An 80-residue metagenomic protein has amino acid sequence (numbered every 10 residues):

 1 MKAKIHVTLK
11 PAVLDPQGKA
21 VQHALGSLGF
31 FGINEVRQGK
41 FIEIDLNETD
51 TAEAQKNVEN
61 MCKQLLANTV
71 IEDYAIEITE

Functional and structural regions predicted by a protein language model:
M1-P11, I42-E43: Short glycine-/aliphatic-rich beta-strand segments at the starts of folded cytosolic domains
H6, V36, D45, E77-T79: Solvent-exposed beta-strand sheet faces enriched in polar/charged residues
A12-L28: Short amphipathic alpha-helix segments
L14-P16, T49-K56: Short, conserved charged micro-motifs
Q17, L28-G29, M61, I78: Short beta-strand/helix segments in adaptor/scaffold domains that form protein-protein interfaces within large
F31-R37: N-terminal glycine-rich anion-binding loops that anchor highly charged ligand groups
G39-D45, T49: Short, charge-patterned binding micro-sites
A52-E80: C-terminal structural segments of small proteins and small subunits
